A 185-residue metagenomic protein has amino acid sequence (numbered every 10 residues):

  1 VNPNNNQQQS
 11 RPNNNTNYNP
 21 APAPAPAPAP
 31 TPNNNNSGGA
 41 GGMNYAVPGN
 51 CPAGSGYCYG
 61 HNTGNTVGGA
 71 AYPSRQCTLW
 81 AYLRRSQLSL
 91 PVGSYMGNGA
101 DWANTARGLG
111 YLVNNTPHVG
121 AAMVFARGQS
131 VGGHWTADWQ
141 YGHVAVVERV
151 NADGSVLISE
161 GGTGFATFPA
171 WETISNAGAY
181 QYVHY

Functional and structural regions predicted by a protein language model:
V1-G49: Ser/Thr/Gly/Pro-rich low-complexity, disordered linker/stalk segments of secreted and cell-surface proteins
P24-P26, G99-A100, F165: Residue-level signal for alpha-helical context at structural boundaries
N36-A152, S159-G161: Secreted/periplasmic proteins that engage bacterial cell-wall peptidoglycan
Y141-V144, E148-Y185: Aromatic- and glycine-rich peptidoglycan recognition patches
